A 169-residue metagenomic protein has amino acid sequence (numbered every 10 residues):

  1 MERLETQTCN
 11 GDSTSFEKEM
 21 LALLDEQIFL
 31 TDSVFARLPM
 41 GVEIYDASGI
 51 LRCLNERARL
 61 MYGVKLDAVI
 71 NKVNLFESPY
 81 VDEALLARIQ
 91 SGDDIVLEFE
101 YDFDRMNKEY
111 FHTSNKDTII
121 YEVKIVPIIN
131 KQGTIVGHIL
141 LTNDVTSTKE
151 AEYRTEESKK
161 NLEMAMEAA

Functional and structural regions predicted by a protein language model:
T14, L21, I128, V145-T146: PAS/PAC or PAS-like capping segment
E17, K131, S147-A151: Sensory-module boundary signal marking interfaces of small helical input modules and downstream signaling cores
A22-D25, F29, K149-E167: Sensory-domain boundary/capping and coupling elements
G41-V42, A169: Short hydrophobic secondary-structure edge segments in sensory/regulatory modules of signaling proteins
A47-S48, R52-L60: PAS/LOV sensory domain surfaces, especially short acidic/polar patches at coil-to-helix junctions
A58-I70: PAS/PAS-like sensory domain cap-loop motif
E77-D117: Terminal output helix/cap of sensory domains in signal transduction proteins
L141: Sensory beta-strand/linker motifs that couple input domains to effectors
